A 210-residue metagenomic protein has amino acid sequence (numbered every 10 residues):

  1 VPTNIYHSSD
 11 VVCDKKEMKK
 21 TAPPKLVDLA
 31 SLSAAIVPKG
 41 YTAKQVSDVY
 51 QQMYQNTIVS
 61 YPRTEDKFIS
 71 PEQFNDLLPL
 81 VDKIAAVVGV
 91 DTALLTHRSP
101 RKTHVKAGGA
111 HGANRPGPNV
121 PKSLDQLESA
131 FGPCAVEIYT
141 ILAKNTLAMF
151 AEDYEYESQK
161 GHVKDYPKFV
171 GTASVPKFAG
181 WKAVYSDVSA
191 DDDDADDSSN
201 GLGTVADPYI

Functional and structural regions predicted by a protein language model:
V1-I210: Core catalytic DNA strand-manipulation module of type IA topoisomerases
